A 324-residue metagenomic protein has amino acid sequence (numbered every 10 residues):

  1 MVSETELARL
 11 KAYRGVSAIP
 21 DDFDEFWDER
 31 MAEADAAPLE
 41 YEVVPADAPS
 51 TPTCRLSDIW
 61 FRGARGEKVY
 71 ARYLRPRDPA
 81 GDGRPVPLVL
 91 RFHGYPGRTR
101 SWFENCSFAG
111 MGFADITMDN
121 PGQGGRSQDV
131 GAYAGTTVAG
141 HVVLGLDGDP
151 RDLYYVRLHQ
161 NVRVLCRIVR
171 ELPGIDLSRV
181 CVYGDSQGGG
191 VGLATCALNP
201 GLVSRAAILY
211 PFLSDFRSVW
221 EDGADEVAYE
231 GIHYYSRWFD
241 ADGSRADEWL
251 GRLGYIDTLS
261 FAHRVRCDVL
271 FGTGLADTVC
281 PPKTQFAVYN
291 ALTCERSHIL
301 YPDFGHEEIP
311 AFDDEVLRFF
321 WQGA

Functional and structural regions predicted by a protein language model:
M1-T53: N-terminal targeting or regulatory segments adjacent to alpha/beta-hydrolase or S9 domains
E33-R84: N-terminal cap/lid segment of alpha/beta-hydrolase-fold proteins
A71-R75, G83-Y95, D115: Short beta-strand element of the alpha/beta-hydrolase
R100, N105-Q160: Cap/lid segment of the alpha/beta-hydrolase catalytic domain
H141-S186: Gly/Ser-rich "nucleophile elbow"/oxyanion-hole loop immediately N-terminal to the catalytic nucleophile in hydrolases
L193-G243, L300: Hydrolase active-site cap/lid region
R264-V265, F271-T273, D277: Short beta-strand/loop motif that positions the catalytic acidic residue of the alpha/beta-hydrolase fold
V279-P282, F286-A324: C-terminal catalytic histidine-bearing segment of alpha/beta-hydrolase fold enzymes
